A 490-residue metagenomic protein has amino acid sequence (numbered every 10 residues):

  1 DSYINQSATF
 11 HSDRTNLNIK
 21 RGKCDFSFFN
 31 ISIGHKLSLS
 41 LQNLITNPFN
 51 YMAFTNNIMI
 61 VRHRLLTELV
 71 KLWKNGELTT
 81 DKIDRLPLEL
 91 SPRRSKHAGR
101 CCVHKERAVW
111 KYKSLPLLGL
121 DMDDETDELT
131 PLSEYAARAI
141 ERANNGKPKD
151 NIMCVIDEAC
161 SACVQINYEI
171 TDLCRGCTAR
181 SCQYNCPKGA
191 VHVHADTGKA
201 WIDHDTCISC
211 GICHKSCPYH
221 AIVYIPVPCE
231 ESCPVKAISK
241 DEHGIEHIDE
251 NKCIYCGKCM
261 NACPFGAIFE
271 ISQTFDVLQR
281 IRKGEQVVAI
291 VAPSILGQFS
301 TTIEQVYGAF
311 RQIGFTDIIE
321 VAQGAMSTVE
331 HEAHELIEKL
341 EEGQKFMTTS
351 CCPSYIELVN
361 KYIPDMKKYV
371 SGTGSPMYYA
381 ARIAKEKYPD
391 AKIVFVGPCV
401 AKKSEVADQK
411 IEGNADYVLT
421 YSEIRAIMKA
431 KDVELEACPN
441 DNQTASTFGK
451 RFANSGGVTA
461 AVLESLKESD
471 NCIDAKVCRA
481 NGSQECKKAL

Functional and structural regions predicted by a protein language model:
Y3, F10, F26-F29, F49-Y51: Aromatic (phenylalanine/tyrosine) cluster motif
Y3-Q6, H11, H35, Q42: Low-complexity, intrinsically disordered or signal/transmembrane-proximal segments
H11-N16, K23: Intrinsic low-complexity, disordered N-terminal segments enriched in polar/charged/small residues
R14, F26-F28, S40: Compositionally biased, low-complexity intrinsically disordered regions
H35, S40-E125, P131-L132, E270-L490: Iron-sulfur-associated redox domains of electron-transfer enzymes in respiratory and anaerobic energy metabolism
N47-S216, H220-V227, A489: Ferredoxin-type iron-sulfur electron-transfer modules and their immediate structural context
V164-G257, N261, G266-Q273, R280-E285 (+4 more regions): Glycine- and small hydrophobic-enriched segments that form the cores of compact globular domains
